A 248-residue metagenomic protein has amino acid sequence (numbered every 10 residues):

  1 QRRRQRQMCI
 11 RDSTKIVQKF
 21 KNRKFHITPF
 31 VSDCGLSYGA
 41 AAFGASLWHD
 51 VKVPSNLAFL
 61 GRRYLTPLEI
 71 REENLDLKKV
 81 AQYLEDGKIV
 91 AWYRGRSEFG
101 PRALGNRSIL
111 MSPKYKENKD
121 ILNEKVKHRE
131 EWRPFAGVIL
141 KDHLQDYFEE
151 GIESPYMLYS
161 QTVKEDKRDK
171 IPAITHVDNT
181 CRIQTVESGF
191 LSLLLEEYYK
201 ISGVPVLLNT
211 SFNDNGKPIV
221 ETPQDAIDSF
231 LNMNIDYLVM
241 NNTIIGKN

Functional and structural regions predicted by a protein language model:
Q1-I10: Single conserved hydrophobic/aromatic residue that forms the stacking wall/gate of nucleotide- or nucleobase-binding
R11-N248: Flexible beta->alpha loop and helix N-cap segments adjacent to enzyme active/binding sites
